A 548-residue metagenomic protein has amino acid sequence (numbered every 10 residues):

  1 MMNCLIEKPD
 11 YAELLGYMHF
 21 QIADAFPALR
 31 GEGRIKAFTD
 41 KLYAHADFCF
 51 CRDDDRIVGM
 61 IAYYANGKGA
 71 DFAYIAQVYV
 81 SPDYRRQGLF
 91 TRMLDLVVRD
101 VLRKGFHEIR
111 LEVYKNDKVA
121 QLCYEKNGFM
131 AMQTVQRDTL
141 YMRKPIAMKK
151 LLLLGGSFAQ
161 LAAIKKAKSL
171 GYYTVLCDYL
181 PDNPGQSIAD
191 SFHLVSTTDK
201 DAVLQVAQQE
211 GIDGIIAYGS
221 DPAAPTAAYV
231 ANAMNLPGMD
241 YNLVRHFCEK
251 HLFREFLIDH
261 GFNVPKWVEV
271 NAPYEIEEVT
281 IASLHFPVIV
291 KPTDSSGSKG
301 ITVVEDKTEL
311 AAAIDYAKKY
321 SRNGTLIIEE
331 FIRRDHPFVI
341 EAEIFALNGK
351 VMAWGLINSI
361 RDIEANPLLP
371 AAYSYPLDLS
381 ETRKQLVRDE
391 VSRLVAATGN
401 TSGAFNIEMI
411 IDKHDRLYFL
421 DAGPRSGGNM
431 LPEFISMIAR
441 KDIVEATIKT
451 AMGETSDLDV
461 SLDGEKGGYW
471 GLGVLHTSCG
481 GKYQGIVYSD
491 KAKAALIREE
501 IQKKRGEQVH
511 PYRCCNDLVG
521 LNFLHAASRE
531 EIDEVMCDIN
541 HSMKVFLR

Functional and structural regions predicted by a protein language model:
M2-A76, S81-P82, L94-L96, D100 (+1 more regions): Acetyl-CoA-dependent GNAT
T91, K115-Q133, L140: Conserved active-site alpha-helix within GNAT-family acetyltransferase domains
V101-E112: Conserved GNAT acetyl-CoA-binding A-motif
M148-L243, G453-Y469, T477, K503-D517 (+1 more regions): ATP-binding N-terminal substructure of ATP-dependent carboxylate-amine bond-forming enzymes
N232-G300, K307: A conserved helix-loop-beta module that forms one wall/lid of the active-site cleft in ATP-utilizing catalytic domains
N263-P265, S283, P287-V290, T302-H336 (+3 more regions): Conserved ATP-binding module of the ATP-grasp superfamily
Q385-N406, K413, G423-G481: Active-site "cap" helix and flanking loop/linker of ATP-utilizing ligase/carboxylase catalytic domains
L475-E507: Glycine-rich active-site loop/lid that clamps phosphate-bearing ligands
